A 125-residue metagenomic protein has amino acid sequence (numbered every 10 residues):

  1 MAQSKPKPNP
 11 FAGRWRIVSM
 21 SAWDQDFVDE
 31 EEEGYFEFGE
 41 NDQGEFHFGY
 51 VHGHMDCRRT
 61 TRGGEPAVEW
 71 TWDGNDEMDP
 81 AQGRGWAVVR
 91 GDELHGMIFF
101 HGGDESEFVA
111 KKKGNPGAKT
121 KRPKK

Functional and structural regions predicted by a protein language model:
M1-Q3, G49-M55, L94: Generic detector of contiguous secondary-structure segments
A2-M20, D26, E33-Y35, E65-K125: Beta-sheet ligand-binding and adhesion/scaffold domains
R14, Q25-E65: N-terminal glycine/threonine-rich, aromatic-flanked beta-hairpin/loop signature
